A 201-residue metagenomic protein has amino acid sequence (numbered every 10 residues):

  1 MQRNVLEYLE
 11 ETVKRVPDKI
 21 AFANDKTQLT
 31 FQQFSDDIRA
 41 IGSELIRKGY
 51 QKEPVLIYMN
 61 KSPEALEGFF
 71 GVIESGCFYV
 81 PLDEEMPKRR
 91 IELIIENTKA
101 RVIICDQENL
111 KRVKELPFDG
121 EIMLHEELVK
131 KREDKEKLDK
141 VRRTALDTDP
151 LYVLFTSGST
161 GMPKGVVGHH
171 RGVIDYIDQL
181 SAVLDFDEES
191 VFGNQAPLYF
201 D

Functional and structural regions predicted by a protein language model:
M1-G172, L184-D185: Carrier-protein-dependent adenylate-forming modules in NRPS/ANL systems
K164-G193, Y199-D201: Conserved AMP-binding/adenylation subdomain of ANL enzymes
